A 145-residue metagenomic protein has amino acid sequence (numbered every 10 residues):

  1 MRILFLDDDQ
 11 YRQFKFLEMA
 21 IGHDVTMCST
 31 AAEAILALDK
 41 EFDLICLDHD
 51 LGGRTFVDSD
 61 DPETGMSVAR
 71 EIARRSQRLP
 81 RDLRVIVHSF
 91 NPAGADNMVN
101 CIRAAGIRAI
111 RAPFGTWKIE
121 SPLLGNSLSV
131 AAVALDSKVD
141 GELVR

Functional and structural regions predicted by a protein language model:
M1-R145: Catalytic phosphate/metal-binding cores of nucleic-acid and nucleotide-processing enzymes, i.e., regions that mediate
